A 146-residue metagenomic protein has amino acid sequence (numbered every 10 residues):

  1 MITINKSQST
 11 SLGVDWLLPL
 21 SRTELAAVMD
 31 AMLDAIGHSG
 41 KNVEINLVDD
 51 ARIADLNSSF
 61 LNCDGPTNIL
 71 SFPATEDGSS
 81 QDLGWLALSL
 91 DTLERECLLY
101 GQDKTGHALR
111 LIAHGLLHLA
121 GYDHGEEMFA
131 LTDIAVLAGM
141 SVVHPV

Functional and structural regions predicted by a protein language model:
M1-A108, L117-V146: An acidic/histidine-cluster motif and surrounding catalytic segment that typifies divalent-metal-assisted enzyme active
